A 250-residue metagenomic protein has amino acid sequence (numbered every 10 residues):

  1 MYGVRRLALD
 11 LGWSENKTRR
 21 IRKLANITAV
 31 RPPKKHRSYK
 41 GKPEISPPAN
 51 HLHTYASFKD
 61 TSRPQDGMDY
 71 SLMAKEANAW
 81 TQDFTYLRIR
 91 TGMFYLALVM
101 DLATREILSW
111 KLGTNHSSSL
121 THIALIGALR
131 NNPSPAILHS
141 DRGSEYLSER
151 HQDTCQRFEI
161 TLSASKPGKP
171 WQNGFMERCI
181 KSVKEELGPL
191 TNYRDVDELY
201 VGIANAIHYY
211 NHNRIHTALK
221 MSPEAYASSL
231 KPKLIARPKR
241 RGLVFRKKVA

Functional and structural regions predicted by a protein language model:
M1-A74, K169, E224-A236: Basic, flexible linker segments flanking DNA-binding modules in nucleic acid-interacting mobile-element proteins
L7, T18, R22, L52 (+11 more regions): Mobile genetic element proteins and their domesticated derivatives, centered on retroelements and DNA transposons
A29, T161-L162: Hydrophobic beta-strand scaffold residues
S38-K42, S140-R142, S148-D153, L162-K184 (+2 more regions): RNase H-like two-metal-ion nuclease catalytic core shared by retroviral integrases and related mobile-element nucleases
T54-L108, T114-N115: An active-site-proximal beta-strand-loop segment
R88, G92, W110-N132, L147: Active-site beta-loop-alpha junctions of metal-dependent nucleic acid enzymes, especially the RNase H-like/DDE
E106-W110, L162-S165, P189-L190: Short small-residue beta-strand/loop micro-motif enriched in glycine and branched aliphatics
F158-I160, S182-A250: C-terminal domain-tail junction helix/linker
